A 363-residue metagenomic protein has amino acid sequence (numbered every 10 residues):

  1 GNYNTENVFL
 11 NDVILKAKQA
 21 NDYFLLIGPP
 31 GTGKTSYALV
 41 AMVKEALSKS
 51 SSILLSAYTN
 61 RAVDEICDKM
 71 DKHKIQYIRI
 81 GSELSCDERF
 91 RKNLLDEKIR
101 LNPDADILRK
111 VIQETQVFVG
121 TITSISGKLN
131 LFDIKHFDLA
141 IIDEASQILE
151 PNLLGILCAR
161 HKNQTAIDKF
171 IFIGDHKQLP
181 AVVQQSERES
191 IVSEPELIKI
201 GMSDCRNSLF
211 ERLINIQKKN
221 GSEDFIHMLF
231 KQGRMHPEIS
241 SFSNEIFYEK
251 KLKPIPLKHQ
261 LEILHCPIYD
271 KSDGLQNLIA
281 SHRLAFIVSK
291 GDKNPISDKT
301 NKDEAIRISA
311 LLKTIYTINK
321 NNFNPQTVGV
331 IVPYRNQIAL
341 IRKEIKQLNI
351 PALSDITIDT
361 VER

Functional and structural regions predicted by a protein language model:
G1-G120, I198, N244, K251-K320 (+2 more regions): ASCE P-loop NTPase motor cores of helicases and related translocases
S48, T59, T123-S126, L131 (+1 more regions): Conserved helicase motor core of SF1/SF2 NTP-dependent helicases
